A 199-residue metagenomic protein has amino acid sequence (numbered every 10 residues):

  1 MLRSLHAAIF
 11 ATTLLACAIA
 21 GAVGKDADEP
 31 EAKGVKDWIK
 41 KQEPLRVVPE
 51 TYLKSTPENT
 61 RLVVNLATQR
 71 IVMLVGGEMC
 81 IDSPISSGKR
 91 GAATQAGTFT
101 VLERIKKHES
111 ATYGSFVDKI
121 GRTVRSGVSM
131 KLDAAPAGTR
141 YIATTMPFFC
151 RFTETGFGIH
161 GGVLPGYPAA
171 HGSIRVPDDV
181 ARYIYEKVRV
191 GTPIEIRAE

Functional and structural regions predicted by a protein language model:
L2-E199: N-terminal pre-domains immediately preceding structured catalytic cores
